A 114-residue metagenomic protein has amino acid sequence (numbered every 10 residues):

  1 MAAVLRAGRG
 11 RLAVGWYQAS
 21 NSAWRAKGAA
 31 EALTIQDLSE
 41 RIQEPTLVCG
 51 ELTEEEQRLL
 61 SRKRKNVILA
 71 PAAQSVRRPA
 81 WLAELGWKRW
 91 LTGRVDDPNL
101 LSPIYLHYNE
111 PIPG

Functional and structural regions predicted by a protein language model:
M1-V76, Y105, E110-I112: Surface "functional belts" at beta-alpha junctions
A70-G114: Acyltransferase
